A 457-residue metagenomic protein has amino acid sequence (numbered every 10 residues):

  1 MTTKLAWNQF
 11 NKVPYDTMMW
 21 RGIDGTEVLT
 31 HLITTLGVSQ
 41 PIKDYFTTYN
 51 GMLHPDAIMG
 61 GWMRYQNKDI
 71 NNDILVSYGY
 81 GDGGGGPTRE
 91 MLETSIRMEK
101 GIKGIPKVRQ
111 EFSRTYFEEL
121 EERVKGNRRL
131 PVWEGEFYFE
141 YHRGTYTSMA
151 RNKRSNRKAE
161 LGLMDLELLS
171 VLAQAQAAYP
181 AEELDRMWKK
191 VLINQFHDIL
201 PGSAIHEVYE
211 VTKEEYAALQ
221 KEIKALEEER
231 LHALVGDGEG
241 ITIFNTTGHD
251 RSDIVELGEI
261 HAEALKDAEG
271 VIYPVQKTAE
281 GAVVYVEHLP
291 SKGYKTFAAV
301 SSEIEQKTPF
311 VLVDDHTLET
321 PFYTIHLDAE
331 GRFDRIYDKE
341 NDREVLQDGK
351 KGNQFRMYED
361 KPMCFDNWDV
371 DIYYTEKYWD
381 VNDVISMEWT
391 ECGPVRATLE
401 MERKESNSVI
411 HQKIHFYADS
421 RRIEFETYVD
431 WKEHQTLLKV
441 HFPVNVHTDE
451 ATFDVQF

Functional and structural regions predicted by a protein language model:
M1-T242, T246, A262, A268-E269 (+6 more regions): Catalytic-domain carbohydrate-binding cleft regions of carbohydrate-active enzymes
G104, K277-E287, S301-P321: Short acidic, Pro/Gly- and aromatic-enriched capping/linker segments at domain boundaries
E222-G258, K307-T320, T324-I325: Surface beta-strand/loop "capping" patches
K292-I304: Short, structured interface segments
P321-Y323, E330, E433: Conserved SET/PR-domain catalytic core that frames the SAM/AdoMet-binding pocket
N353-W368: Charged, heptad-repeat coiled-coil alpha-helices that serve as long linker/dimerization "arms" in large NTP-dependent
